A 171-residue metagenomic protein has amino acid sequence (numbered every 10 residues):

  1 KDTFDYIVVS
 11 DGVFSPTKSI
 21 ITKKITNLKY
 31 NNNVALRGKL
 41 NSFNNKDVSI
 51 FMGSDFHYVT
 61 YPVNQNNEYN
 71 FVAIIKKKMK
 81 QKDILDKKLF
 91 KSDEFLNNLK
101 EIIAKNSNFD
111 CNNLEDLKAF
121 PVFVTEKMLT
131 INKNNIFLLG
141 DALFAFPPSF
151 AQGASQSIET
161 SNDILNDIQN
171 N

Functional and structural regions predicted by a protein language model:
K1, T22, V122-E126: A generic local structural motif
D2-N108: Conserved FAD-binding catalytic core of PHBH/FMO-like flavoproteins
V8, E94, D116-N171: Conserved mid-domain beta->alpha element of the FAD-binding
Y61-P62, E101, F109-N112, K127-N132 (+1 more regions): Short, conserved, surface-exposed binding loops centered on an aromatic residue
